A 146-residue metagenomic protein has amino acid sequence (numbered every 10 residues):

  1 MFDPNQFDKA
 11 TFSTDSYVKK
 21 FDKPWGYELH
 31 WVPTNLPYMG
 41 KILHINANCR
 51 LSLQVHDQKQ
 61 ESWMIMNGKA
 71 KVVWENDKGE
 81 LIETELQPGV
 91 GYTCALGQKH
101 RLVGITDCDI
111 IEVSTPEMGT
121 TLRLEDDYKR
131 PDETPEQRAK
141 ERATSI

Functional and structural regions predicted by a protein language model:
M1-K41, R50-S52, T84, D127-I146: A short, N-terminal "cap"/entry segment at the start of jelly-roll beta-barrel domains of the cupin/DSBH fold
H44: Short proline/glycine- and basic residue-enriched helix-capping loop/turn segments at helix->loop/beta transitions
C49-H56, Q60-E61: Catalytic core of non-heme Fe(II) oxygenases with the double-stranded beta-helix
Q58-D77: Glycine- and acidic-residue-biased ligand/ion/polar-headgroup-sensing regions
N76-G97: Short acidic-glycine-tyrosine-enriched beta hairpin
E85, A95-T121: Ligand-binding loop in jelly-roll beta-barrel domains
